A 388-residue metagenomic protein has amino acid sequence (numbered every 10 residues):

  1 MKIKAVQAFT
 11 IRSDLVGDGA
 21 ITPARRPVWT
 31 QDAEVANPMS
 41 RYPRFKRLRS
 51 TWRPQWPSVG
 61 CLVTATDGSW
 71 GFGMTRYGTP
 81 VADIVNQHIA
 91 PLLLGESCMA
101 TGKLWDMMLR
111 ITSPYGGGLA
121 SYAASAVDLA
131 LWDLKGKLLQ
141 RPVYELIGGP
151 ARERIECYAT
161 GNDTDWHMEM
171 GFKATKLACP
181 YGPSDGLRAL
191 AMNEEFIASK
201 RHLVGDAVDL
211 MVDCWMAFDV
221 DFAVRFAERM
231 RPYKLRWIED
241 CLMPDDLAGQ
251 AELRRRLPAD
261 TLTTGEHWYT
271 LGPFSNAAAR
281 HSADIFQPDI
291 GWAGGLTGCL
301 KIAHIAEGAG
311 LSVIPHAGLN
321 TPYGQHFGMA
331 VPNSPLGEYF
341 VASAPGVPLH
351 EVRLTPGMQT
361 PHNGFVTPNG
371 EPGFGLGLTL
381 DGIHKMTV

Functional and structural regions predicted by a protein language model:
M1-D67, G73-R76, V347-V352: Structured beta-strand/loop patches that form or line metal/cofactor-binding pockets in enzymes
I3, G68, I89, V127 (+8 more regions): Conserved, mostly hydrophobic/aromatic
D32, L48-R49, T64-L138: Metal- or metallocofactor-binding catalytic centers and their adjacent structured scaffolds across diverse enzyme
S40-Y42, P91, E228, K234 (+3 more regions): Shared catalytic-loop signature of beta/alpha-barrel
L119-Y122, D128-N162: Glycine-rich, aromatic-flanked loop segments that form ligand/cofactor-binding clefts across common enzyme folds
G148-L253, L257: Metal-dependent enolase-superfamily TIM-barrel catalytic cores that perform enediolate-based chemistry
E371-V388: Extended hydrophobic packing segments that form well-structured cores
